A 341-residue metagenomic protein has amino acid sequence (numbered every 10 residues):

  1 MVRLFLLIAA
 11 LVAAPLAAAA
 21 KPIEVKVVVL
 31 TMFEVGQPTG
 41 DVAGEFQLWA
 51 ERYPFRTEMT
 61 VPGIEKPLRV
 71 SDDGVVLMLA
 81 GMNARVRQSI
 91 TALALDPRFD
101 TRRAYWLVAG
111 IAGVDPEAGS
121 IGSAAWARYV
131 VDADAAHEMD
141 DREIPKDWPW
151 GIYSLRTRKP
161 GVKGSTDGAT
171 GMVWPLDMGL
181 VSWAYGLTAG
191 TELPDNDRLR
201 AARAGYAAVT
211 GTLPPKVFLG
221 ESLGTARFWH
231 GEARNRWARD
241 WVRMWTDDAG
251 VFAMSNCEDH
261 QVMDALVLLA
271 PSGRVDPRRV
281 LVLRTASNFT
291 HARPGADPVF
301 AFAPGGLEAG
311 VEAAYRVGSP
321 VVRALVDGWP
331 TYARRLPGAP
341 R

Functional and structural regions predicted by a protein language model:
M1-V2: N-terminal secretory signal peptides that target proteins for export/translocation
F5-A14: Bacterial N-terminal signal peptides
L16-A19: Sec/Tat signal peptide C-region and signal peptidase I cleavage site
K21-R341: Accessory terminal and edge-of-domain segments that mediate assembly/interaction and cofactor placement around
